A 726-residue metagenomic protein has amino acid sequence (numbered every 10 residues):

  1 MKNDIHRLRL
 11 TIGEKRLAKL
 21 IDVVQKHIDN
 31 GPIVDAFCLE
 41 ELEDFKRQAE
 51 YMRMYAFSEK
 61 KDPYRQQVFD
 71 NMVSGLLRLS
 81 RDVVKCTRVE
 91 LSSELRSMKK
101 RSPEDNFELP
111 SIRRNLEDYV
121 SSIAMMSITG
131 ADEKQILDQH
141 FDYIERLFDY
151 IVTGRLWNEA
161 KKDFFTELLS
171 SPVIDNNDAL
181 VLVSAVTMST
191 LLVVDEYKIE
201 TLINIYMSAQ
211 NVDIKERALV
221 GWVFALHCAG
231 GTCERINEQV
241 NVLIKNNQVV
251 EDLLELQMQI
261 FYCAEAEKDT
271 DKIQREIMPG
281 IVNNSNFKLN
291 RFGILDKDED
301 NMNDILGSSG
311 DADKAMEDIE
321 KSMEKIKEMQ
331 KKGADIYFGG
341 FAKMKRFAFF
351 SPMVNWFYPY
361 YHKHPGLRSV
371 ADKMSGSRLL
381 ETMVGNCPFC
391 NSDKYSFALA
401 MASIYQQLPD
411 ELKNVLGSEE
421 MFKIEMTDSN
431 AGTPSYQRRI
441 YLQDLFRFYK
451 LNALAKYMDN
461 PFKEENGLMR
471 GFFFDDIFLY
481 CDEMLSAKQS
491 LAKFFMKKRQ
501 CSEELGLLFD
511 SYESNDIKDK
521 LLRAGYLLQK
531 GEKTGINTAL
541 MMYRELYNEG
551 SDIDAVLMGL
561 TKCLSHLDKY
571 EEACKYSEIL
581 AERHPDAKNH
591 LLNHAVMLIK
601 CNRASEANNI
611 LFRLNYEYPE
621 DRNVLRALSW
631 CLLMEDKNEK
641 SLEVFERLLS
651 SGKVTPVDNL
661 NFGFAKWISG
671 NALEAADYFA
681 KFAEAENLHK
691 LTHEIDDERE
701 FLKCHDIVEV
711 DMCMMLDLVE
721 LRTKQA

Functional and structural regions predicted by a protein language model:
M1-K60, Y64, L254, A266 (+1 more regions): Non-catalytic protein-protein interaction scaffold segments in large eukaryotic complex-forming proteins
K2-D132, D138-D142: Extended, helix-rich scaffolding/adaptor regions
L39-A49, D62-R81, K85-R101, V186 (+9 more regions): TPR/TPR-like alpha-solenoid helical repeat scaffolds
S111-A209, A225-T232: Alpha-helical solenoid scaffolds in large eukaryotic transport, assembly, and signaling factors
S121, M125, H140, A225-D304 (+7 more regions): Long alpha-helical HEAT/HEAT-like repeat alpha-solenoid scaffolds in very large eukaryotic proteins, especially those
Q135, S170, I174, T190 (+6 more regions): Structural signature of alpha-solenoid helical repeat scaffolds
Y143-V152, L485-A726: Extended amphipathic alpha-helical coiled-coil/heptad-repeat regions
Y358-G550, A555, G559-K562: Alpha-solenoid helical-repeat scaffolds
